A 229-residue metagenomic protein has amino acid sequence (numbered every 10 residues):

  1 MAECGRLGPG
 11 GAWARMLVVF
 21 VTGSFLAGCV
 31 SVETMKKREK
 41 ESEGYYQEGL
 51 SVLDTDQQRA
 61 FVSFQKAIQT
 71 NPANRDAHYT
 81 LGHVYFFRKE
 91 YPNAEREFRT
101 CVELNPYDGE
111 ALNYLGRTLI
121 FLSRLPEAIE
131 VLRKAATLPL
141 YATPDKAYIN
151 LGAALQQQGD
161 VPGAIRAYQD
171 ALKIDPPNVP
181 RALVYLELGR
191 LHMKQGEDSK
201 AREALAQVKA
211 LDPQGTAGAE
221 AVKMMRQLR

Functional and structural regions predicted by a protein language model:
E41-E43, R75-D76, G109-E110, T143-D145 (+2 more regions): Helix-start (N-cap) detector for alpha-helical repeat units in TPR-like alpha-solenoids, especially tetratricopeptide
D54, F87-R88, F121-L122, Q157 (+2 more regions): Register position in tetratricopeptide repeats
K66-A67, T100-C101, K134-T137, A171 (+1 more regions): Canonical positions in the second alpha-helix
T70, L104, L138-L140, I174-P177 (+1 more regions): Structural marker of alpha-solenoid helical repeat scaffolds
T80, Y114, N150, E187 (+1 more regions): Canonical tetratricopeptide repeat
